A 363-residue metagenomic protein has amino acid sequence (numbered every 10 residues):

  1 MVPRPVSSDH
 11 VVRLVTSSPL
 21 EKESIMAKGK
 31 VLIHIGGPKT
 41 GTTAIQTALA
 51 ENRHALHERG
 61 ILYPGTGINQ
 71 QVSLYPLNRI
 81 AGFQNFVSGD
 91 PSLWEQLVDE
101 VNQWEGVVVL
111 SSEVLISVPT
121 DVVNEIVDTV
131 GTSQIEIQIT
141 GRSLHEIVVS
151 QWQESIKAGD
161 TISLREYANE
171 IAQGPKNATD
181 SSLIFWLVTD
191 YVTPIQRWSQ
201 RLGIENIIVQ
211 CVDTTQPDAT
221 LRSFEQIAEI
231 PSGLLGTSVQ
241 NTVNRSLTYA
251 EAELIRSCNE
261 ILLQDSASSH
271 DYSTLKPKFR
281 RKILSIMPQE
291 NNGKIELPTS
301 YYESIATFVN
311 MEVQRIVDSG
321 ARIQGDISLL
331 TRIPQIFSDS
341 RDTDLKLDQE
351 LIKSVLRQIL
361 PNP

Functional and structural regions predicted by a protein language model:
V2-H10: Extreme N-terminal basic, low-complexity initiation segments that serve as generic localization/processing leaders
P3, V15, I286-Q289: Short, flexible segments with low predicted structural confidence
D9-I25: Short, Lys/Arg-enriched N-terminal segments with co-localized hydrophobic residues within the first ~10-30 amino acids
E21-P363: Anion-recognition interface
